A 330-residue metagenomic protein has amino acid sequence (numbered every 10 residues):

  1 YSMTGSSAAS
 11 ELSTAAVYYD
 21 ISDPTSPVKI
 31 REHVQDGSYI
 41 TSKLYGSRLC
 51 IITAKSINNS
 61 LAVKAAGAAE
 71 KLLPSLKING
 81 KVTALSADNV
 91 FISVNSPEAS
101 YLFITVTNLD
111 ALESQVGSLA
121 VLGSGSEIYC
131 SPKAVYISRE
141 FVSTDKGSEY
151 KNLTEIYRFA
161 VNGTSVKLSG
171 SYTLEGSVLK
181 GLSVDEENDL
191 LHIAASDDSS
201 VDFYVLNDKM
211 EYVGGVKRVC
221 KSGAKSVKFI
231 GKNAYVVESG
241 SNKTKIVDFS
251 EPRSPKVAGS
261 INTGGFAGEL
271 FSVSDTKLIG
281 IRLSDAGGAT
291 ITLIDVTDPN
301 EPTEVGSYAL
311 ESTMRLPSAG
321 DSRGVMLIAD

Functional and structural regions predicted by a protein language model:
Y1-D330: Beta-sheet-rich non-transmembrane sensory/scaffold domains
